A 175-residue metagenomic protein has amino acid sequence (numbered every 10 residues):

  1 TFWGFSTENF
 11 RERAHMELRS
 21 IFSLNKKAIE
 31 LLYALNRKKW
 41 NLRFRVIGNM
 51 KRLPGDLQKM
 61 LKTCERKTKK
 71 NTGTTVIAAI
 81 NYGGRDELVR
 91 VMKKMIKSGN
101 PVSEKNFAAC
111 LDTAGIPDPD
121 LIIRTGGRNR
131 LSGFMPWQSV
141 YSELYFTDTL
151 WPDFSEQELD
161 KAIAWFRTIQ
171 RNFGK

Functional and structural regions predicted by a protein language model:
T1-K175: Flexible, compositionally biased loop and terminal segments
